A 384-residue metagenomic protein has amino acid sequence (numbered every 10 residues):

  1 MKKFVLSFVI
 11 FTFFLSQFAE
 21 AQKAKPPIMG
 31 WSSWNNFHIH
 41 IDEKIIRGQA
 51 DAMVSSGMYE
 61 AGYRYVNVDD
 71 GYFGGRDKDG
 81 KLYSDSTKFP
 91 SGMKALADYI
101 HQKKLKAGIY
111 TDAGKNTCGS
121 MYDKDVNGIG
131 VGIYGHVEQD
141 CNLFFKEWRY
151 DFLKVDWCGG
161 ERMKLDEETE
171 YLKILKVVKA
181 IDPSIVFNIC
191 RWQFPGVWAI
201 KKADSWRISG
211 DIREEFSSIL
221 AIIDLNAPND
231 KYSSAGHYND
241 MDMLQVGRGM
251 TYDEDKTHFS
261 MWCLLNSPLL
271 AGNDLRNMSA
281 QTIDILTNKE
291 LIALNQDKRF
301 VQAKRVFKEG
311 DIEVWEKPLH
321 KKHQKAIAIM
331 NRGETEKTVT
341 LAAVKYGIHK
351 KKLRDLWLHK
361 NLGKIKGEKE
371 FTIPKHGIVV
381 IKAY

Functional and structural regions predicted by a protein language model:
M1-Q22: Bacterial Sec-dependent N-terminal signal peptides
P27-S33, G62-D69, K106-T111, D151-D156 (+6 more regions): Structural recognition of the beta-strand scaffold that forms the well-ordered cores of secreted hydrolase catalytic
Q49, M53-M163: Aromatic-lined carbohydrate-binding/catalytic grooves of carbohydrate-active enzymes
H136, T169, A180, S184-D274: Glycan-recognition surfaces
T257-V306: Catalytic cores of secreted or luminal carbohydrate-active enzymes
W262-L265, L270-G272, K308-G347: Carbohydrate-binding surface patches
V344-H359: Solvent-exposed beta-hairpin/edge-strand motifs
K364-Y384: C-terminal beta-strand-rich structural cap/linker in extracellular carbohydrate-active enzymes
